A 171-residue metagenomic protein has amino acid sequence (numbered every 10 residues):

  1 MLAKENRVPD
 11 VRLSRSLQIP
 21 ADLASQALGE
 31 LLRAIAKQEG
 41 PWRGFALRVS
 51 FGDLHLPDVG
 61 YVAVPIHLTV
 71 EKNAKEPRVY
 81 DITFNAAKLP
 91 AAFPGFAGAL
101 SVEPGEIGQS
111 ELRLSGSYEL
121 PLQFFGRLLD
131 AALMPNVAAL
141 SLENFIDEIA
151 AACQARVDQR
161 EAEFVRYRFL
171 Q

Functional and structural regions predicted by a protein language model:
M1-L23, P41, K75, G105-Q171: Terminal "cap-and-tail" regions of soluble proteins that handle hydrophobic small molecules
M1-P65, E71, Q171: Hydrophobic ligand-binding cavity/cleft-lining segments
S25-A27, P57-V59, A92-P94, L122-F124 (+1 more regions): Short acidic, gly/pro-rich beta-turn/loop elements at beta-sheet edges and active-site/ligand-binding grooves
A27, L31, T83, A132 (+1 more regions): Residues that form generic nucleotide/phosphate-binding pockets
E30-A36, I66-L68, A99, R127-A131 (+2 more regions): General N-terminal targeting signals
A36, G40-G44, H55-Q109, S117-E119: Hydrophobic-ligand binding "helix-grip"
